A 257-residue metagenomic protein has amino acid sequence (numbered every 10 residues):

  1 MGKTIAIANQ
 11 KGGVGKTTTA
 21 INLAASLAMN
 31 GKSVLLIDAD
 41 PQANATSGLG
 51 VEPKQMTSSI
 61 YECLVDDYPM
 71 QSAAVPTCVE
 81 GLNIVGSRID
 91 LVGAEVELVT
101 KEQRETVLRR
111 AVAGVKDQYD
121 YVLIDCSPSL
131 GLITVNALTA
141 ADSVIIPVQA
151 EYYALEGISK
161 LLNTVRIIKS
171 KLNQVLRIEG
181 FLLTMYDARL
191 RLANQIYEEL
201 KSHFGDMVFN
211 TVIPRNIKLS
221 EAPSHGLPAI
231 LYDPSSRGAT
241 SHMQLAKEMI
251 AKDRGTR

Functional and structural regions predicted by a protein language model:
M1-R257: P-loop NTP-binding core
